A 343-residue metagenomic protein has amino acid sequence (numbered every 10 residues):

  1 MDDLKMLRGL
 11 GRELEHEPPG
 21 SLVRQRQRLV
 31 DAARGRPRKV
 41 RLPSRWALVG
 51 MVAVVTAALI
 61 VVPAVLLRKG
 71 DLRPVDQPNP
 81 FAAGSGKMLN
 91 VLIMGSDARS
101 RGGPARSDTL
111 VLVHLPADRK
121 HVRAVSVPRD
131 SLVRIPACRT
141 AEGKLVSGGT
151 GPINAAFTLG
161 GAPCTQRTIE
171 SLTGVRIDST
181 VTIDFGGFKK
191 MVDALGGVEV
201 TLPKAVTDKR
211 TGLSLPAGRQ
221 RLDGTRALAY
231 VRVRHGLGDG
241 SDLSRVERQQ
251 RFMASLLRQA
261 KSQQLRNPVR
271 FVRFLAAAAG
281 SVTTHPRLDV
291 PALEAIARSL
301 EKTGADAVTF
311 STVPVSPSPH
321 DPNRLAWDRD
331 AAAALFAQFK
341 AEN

Functional and structural regions predicted by a protein language model:
M1-V52: N-terminal export/targeting signals for secretion/compartment entry
P43-A47, V61-N343: Non-catalytic, solvent-exposed segments at the cell envelope interface
M51-V61: Core hydrophobic alpha-helical transmembrane segments of single-pass membrane proteins
